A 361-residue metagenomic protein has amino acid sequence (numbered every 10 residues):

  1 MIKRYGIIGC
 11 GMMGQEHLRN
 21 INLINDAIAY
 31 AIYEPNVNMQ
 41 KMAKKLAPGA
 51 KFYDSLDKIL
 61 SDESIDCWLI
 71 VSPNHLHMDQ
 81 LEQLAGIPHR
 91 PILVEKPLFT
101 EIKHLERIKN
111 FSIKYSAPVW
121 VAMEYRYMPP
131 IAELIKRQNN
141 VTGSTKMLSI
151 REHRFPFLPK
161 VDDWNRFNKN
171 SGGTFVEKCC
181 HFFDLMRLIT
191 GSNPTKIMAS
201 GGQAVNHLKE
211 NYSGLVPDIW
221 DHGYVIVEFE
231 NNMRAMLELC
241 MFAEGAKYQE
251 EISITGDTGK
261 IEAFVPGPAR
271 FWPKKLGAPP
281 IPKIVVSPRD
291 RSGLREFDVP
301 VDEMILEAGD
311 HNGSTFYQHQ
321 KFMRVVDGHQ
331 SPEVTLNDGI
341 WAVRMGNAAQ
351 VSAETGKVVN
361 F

Functional and structural regions predicted by a protein language model:
M1, A27, C67-I70, E106 (+6 more regions): C-terminal helix-rich "cap/oligomerization" subdomain common to oxidoreductases
M1-A47: N-terminal Rossmann-like dinucleotide-binding module
M42-A50, R107, F111: Short, conserved SAM-binding/catalytic segment of Class I S-adenosyl-L-methionine-dependent methyltransferases
K51-E63: Short acidic low-complexity segments
D62, D66-N74, M78-R126: Beta-strand-loop-alpha-helix segment that lines the small-molecule cofactor/substrate pocket of alpha/beta enzymes
Y125-P217, G356: Predominantly a Rossmann-like dinucleotide-binding segment in NAD(P)-dependent oxidoreductases
E210-V216, Y224, F229, I252-S253 (+2 more regions): C-terminal glycine/acidic-rich active-site capping loop/insertion
E238-A246: Glycine-rich phosphate/pyrophosphate-binding beta-alpha loops
